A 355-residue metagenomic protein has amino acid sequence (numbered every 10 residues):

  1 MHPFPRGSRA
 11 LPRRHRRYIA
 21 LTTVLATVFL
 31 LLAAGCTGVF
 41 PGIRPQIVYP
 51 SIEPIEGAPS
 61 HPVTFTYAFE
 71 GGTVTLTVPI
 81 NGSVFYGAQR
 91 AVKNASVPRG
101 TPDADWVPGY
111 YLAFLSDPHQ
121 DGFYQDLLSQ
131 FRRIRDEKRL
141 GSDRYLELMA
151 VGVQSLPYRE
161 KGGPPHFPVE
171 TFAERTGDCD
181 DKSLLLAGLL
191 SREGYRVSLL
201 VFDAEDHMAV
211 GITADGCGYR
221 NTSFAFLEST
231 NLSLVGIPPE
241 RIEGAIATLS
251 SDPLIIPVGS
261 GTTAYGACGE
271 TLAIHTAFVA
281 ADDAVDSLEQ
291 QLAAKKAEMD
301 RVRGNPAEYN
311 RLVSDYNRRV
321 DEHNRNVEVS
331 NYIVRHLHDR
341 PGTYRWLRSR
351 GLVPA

Functional and structural regions predicted by a protein language model:
M1-Q46, K295, Y309, Y316 (+3 more regions): Secretory targeting signatures
R16, C36, F40-D126: Linear, non-domain "peripheral" regions
D105-E174, T222, N331, H338-P354: Secondary-structure boundary elements
H119, F123, E137-Y145, T171-K182 (+5 more regions): Extracytoplasmic/periplasmic, Sec-exported soluble proteins
G122, D126, R144-G152, E174 (+7 more regions): Extracytoplasmic/secreted proteins, especially bacterial periplasmic and envelope-associated proteins
E147, V151, S155-H207: A charged, solvent-exposed segment within the mature domains of Sec-exported extracytoplasmic proteins
D181-D252: Hydrophobic/aromatic-rich core segments of domains that either
S223-P354: His-Asp-centered catalytic microenvironments across diverse enzyme cores, prominently the transglutaminase-like
